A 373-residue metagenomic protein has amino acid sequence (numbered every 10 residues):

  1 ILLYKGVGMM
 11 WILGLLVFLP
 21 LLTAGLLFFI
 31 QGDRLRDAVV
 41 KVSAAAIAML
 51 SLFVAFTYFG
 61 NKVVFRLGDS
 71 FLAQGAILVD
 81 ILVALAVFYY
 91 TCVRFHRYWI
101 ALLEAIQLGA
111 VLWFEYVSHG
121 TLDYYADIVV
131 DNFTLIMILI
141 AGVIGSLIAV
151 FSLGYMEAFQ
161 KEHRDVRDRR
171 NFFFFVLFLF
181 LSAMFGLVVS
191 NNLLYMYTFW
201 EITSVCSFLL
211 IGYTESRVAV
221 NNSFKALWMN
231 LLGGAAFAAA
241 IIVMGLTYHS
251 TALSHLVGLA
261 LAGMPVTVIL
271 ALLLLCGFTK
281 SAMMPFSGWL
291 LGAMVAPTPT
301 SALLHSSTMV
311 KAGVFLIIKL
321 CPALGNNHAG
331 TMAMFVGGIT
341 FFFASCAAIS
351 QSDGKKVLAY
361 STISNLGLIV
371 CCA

Functional and structural regions predicted by a protein language model:
L3-L15, G25-F175, S250-L261, G288 (+1 more regions): Transmembrane helix-loop-helix hairpins at membrane boundaries of multipass inner-membrane proteins
M9-L19, G68-I81, N132-V143, L194-C206 (+2 more regions): Structural signature of hydrophobic alpha-helical transmembrane segments
F18, L22, L26, A55 (+5 more regions): Hydrophobic membrane-targeting signal helices
V129, F199, L303: Generic enzyme active-site microenvironment
L147-M196, C206-A373: Hydrophobic transmembrane alpha-helices and their helix-loop junctions in integral membrane proteins
